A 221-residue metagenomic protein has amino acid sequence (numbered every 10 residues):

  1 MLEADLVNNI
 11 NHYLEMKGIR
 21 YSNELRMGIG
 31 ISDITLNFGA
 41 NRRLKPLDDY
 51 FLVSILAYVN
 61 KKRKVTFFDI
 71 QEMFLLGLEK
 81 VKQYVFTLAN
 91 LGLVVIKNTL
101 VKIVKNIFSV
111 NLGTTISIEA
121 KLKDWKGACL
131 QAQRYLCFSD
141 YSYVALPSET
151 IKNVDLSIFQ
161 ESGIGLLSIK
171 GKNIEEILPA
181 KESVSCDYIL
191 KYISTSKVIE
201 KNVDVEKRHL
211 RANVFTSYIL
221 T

Functional and structural regions predicted by a protein language model:
M1-F38, L47-L100, T221: Acidic-basic catalytic patches of nuclease active cores, encompassing PD-(D/E)XK and other metal-cofactor nuclease
I10, I34-A40, T114-L122, S142: Conserved catalytic cores of phosphodiester-cleaving nucleases, focusing on short active-site segments
H12, G18, R26-G28, G39-S54 (+4 more regions): Non-catalytic C-terminal interaction segments of nucleic acid-processing enzymes
V81, I103, A128, I151-K152: Amphipathic coiled-coil/heptad-repeat helices and related helical stalk/stem segments that mediate oligomerization
T99-V110: Accessory beta->alpha helical hairpin/"wing" motif in late/C-terminal subdomains of nucleic-acid enzymes
D124-W125, S139-N173: Nucleic-acid nuclease catalytic cores
A132: Catalytic core segments in nucleotide and nucleic-acid processing enzymes
